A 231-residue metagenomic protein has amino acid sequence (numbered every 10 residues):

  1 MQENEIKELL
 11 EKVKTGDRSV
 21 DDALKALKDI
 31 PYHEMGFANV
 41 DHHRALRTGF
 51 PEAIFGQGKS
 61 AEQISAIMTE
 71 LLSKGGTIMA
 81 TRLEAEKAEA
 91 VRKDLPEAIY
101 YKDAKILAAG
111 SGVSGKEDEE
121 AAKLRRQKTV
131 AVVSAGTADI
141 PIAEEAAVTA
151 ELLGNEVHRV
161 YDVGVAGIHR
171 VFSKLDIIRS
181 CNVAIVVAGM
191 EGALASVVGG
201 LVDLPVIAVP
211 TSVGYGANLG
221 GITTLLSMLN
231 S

Functional and structural regions predicted by a protein language model:
M1-E84, A88-E89, D94: Long amphipathic alpha-helical segments
E62-I64, D139-E144, I168-H169, A188-V197 (+1 more regions): Short glycine/serine/threonine-rich phosphate/pyrophosphate-binding segments that cradle anionic phosphate groups
A80-A122: Anion-binding alpha/beta catalytic cores of soluble intermediary-metabolism enzymes, centered on
I106-A108, E117-D118, E156-I177: Glycine-rich oxoanion-binding loops at beta->alpha junctions
R125-H169: Glycine-rich phosphate/diphosphate-binding loop of Rossmann-like nucleotide-binding domains
V163-V186, G192-A193, V197, V202: N-terminal small/polar loop signature for handling phosphorylated ligands or for N-terminal nucleophile
A193-S231: Glycine-rich phosphate/nucleotide-binding loop
